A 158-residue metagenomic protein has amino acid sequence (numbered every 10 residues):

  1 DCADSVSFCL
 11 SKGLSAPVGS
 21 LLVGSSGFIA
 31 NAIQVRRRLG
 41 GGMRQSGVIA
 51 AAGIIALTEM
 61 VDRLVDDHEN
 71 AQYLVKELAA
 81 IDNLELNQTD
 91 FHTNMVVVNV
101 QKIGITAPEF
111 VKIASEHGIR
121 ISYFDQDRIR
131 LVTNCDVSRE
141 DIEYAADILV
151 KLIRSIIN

Functional and structural regions predicted by a protein language model:
D1-K102: Active-site C-terminal subdomain of aminotransferase-like
F8, F28, F91, F110 (+2 more regions): Phenylalanine-focused residue identity feature
V35, Y73, E77-I81, E109-I119 (+1 more regions): Generic non-transmembrane alpha-helical segments
R44, S122, I157-N158: Residue-level signal for secondary-structure boundary elements
T89-F91, M95, H117-T133: Conserved PLP cofactor-binding pocket of PLP-dependent enzymes
I103-K112, S138-Y144: Short, conserved charged micro-motifs
E116, D127-N158: PLP-dependent enzyme catalytic core of the Aspartate aminotransferase-like
